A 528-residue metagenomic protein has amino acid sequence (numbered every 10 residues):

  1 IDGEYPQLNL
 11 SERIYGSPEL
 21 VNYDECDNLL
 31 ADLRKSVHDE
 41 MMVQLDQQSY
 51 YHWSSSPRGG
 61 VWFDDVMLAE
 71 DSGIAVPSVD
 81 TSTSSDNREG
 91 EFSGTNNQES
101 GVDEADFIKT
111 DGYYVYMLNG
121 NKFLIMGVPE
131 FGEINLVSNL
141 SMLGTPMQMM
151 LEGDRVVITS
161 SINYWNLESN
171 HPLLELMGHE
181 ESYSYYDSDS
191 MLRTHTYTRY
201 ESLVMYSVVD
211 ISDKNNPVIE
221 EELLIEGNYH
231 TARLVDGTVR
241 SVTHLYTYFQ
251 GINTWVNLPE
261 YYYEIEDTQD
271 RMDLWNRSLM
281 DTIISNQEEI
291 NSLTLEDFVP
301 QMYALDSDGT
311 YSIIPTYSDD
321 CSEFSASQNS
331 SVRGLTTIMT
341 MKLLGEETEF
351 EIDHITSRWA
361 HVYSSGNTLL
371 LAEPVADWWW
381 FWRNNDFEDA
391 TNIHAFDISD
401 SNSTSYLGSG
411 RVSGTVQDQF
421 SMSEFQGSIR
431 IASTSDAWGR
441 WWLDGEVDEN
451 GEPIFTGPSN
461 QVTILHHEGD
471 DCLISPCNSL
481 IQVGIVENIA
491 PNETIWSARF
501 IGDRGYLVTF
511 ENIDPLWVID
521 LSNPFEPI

Functional and structural regions predicted by a protein language model:
I1-I528: Beta-sheet-rich non-transmembrane sensory/scaffold domains
